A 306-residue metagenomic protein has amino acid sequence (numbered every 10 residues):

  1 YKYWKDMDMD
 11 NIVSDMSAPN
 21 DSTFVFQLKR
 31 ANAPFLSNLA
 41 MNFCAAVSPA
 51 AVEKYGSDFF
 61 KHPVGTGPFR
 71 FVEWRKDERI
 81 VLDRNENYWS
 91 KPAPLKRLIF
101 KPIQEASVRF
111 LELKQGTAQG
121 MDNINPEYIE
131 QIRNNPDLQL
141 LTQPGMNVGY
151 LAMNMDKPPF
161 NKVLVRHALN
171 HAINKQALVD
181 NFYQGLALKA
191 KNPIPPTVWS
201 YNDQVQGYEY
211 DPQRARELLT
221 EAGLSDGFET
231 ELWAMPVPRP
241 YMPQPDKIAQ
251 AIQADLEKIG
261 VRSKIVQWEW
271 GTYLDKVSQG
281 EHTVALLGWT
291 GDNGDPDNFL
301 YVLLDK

Functional and structural regions predicted by a protein language model:
K2-P49: Surface-exposed binding/hinge segments that line and control ligand-binding clefts or catalytic entry sites
N11, V64, I99-L111, N123-E127 (+1 more regions): Short helix-initiation/N-cap motifs at beta->coil->alpha
S22-F24, K114-N123, A251-D255, V261-R262 (+1 more regions): Alpha-to-beta junction loops
F26, S90-K101, T117, S225-E231 (+1 more regions): A local structural motif
Q27-A45, F60-V108, P126-V148, P240-Y241 (+1 more regions): Aromatic-rich, solvent-exposed beta-strand/loop patch
V81-R84, N134, N161-A254, K258: Append "and occasionally in soluble cytosolic enzymes with long acidic Gly/Pro-rich linkers
R109-F110, A118, Y128-I129, V165 (+3 more regions): Short, hydrophobic alpha-helical packing/hinge segments within bilobed ligand-binding/sensory domains
N192, L274-K306: Acidic-aromatic pocket-rim loops
